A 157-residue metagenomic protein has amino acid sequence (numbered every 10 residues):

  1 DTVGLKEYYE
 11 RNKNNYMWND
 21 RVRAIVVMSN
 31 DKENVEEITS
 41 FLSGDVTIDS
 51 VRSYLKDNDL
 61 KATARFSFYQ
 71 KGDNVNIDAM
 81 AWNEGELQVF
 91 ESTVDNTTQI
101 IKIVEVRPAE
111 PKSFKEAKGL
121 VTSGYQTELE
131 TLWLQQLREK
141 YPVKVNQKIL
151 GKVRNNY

Functional and structural regions predicted by a protein language model:
D1-D57, A62-Y157: PPIase-associated folding chaperone regions across multiple families
